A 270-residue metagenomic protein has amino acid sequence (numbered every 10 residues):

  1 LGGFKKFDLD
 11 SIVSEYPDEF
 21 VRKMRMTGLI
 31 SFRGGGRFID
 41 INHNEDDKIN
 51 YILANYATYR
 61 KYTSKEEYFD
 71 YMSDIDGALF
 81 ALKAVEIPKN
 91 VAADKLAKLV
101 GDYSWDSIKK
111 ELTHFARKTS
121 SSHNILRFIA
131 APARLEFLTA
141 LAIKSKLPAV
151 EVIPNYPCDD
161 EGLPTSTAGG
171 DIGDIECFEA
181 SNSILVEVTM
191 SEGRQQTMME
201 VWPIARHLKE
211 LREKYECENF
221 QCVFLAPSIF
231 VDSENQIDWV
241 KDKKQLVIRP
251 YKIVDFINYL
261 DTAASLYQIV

Functional and structural regions predicted by a protein language model:
L1-L163, T167: The feature marks a conserved, polyanion-engaging helical scaffold used by nucleic-acid processing enzymes and innate
P88-V270: Catalytic core segments in nucleotide and nucleic-acid processing enzymes
